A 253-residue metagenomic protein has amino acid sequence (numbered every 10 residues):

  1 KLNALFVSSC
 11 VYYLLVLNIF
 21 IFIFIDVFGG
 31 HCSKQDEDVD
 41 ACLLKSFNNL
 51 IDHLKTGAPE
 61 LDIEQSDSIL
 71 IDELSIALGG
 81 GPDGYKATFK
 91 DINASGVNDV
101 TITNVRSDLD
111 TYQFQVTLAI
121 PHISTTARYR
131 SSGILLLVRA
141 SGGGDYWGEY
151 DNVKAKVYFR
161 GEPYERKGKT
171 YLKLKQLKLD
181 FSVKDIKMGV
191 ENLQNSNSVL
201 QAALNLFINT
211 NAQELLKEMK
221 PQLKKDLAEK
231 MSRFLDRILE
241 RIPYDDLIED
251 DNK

Functional and structural regions predicted by a protein language model:
K1-G29: Cleavable N-terminal signal peptides of Sec/SRP-targeted secreted and luminal proteins
L2, G30-H31, S232-K253: C-terminal helix/juxtamembrane-tail motif
F24-I186: Hydrophobic-cavity lipid-handling domains and compact docking modules
E37, A41, K45-N48, S198 (+4 more regions): Generic alpha-helical secondary structure signal
F47-L54, A58, I208-A212, L216 (+1 more regions): Sec/Tat-exported extracytoplasmic proteins
V100, E191, N205-L206, I242-D245: Flexible, active-site-adjacent loop/turn segments at secondary-structure boundaries
K173-L227: Extended amphipathic ligand-handling, pore-lining, and cofactor/metal-binding catalytic surfaces
